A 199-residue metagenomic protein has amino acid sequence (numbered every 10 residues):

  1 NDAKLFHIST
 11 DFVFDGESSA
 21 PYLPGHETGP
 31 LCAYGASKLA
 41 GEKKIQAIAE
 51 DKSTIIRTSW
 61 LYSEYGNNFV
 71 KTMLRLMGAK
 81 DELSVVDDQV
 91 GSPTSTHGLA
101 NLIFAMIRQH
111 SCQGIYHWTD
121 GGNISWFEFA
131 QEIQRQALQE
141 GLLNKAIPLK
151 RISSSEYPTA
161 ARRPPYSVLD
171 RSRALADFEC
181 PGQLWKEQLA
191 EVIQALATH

Functional and structural regions predicted by a protein language model:
K4, V13-I56, W60-L61: Catalytic helix-loop patch of NAD(P)-dependent Rossmann-fold dehydrogenases
T10, T58, D120: Short acidic donor-binding/metal-coordinating loop in glycosyltransferase active sites
C32, G91-T94, I124, L169 (+1 more regions): Residue-level signal for the nucleotide or nucleotide-sugar donor/cofactor binding architecture
K43-A105: NAD(P)-dependent short-chain dehydrogenase/reductase
L102, Q109-A160: Mid/C-terminal beta-alpha module of Rossmann-like enzyme folds, strongest in SDR-family dehydrogenases/epimerases
S155-D177, L189: A hydrophobic C-terminal alpha-helical subdomain
Q183-H199: Amphipathic terminal alpha-helices
